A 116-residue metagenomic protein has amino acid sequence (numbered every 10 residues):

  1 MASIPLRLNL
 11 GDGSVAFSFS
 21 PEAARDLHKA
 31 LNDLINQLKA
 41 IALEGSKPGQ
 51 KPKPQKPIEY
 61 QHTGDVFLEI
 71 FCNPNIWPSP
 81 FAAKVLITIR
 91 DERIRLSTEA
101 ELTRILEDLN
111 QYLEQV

Functional and structural regions predicted by a protein language model:
M1-V116: Positively charged, low-complexity terminal tracts and the immediately adjacent first secondary-structure elements
